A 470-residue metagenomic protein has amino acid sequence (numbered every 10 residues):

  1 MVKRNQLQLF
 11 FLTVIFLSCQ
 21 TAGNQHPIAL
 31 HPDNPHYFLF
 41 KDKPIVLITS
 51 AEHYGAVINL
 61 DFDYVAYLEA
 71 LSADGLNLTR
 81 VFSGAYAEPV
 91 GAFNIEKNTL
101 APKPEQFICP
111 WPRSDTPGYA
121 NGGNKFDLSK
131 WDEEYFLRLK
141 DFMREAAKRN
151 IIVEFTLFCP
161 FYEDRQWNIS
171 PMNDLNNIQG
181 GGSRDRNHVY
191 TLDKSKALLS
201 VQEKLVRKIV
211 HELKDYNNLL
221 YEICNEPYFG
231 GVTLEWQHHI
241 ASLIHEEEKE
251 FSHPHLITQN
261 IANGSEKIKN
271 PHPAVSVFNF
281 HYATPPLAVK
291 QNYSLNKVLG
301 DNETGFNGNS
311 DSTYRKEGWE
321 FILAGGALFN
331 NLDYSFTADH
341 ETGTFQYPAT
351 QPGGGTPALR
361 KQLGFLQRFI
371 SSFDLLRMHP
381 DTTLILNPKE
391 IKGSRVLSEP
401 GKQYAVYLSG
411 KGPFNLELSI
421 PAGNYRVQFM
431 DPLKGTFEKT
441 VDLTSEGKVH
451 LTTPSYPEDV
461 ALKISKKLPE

Functional and structural regions predicted by a protein language model:
M1-L9: Bacterial N-terminal signal peptides that target proteins for export
Q8-S18: Bacterial N-terminal signal peptides
F16-P27: Bacterial Sec-dependent signal peptides at the C-terminal "C-region" and cleavage site
D33-P35, L39-V275: Active-site mouth of glycoside hydrolases
L256-A262, V277-Y282, L299, V406-Y407: Short, hydrophobic beta-strand segments that form beta-sheet elements in well-ordered domains
H272-E341: Catalytic-core region of carbohydrate-active enzymes that cleave or remodel glycosidic bonds
Y314-V441, T452-E470: Aromatic- and carboxylate-lined catalytic core of secreted/periplasmic carbohydrate-active enzymes
G447-V449: Short strand-edge motifs at loop-to-beta-strand transitions and within beta-strands of extracellular beta-rich domains
